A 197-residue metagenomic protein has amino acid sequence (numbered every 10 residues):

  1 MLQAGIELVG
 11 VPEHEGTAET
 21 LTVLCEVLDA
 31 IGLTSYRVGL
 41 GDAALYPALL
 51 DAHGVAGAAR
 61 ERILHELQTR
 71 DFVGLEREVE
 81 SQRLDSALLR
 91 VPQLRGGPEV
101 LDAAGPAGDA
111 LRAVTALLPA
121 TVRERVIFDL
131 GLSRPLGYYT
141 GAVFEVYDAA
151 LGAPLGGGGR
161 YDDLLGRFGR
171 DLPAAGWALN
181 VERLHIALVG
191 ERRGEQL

Functional and structural regions predicted by a protein language model:
M1-T34, V73-L197: Positively charged, Gly/Ser-enriched RNA/tRNA-binding surfaces
L2-A4, L40-A48: Short, conserved phosphate-binding/catalytic loop or strand-edge motifs used in phosphoryl-/nucleotidyl-transfer
V23, L45-A48, R62: A general alpha-helix detector
L49-H53: Distinct, well-ordered alpha-helical segments
V55-E78, D148: Acidic, His- and aromatic-enriched active-site or binding-groove loops in soluble protein domains that engage sugars
